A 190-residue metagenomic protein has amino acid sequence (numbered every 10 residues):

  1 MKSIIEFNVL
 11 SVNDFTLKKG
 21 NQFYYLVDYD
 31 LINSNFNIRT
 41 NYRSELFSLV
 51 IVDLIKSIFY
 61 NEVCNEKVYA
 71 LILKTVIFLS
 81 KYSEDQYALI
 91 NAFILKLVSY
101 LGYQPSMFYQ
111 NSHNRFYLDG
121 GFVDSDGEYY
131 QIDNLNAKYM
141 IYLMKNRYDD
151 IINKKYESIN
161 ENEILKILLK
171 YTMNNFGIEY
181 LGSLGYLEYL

Functional and structural regions predicted by a protein language model:
M1-L190: Non-catalytic alpha-helical scaffolds and adjoining flexible linkers that form interface surfaces for assembly
